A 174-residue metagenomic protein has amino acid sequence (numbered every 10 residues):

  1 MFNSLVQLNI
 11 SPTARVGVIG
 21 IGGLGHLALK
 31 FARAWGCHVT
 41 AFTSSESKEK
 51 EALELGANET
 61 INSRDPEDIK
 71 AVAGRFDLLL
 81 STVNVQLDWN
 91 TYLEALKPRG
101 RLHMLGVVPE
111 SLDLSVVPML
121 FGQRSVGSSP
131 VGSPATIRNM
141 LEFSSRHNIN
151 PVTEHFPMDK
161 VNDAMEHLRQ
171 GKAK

Functional and structural regions predicted by a protein language model:
M1-W35: Short internal alpha-helix immediately C-terminal to a glycine-rich phosphate-binding loop in Rossmann-like
N9-I10, A95-K97: A generic alpha-to-beta junction signature in SAM-dependent methyltransferases
V18-I21, R33-T91: Adenosine-nucleotide cofactor-binding segment
G22, S45, V108, G132: Residues in the short beta-alpha loop(s) of Rossmann-like NAD(P)-binding domains
N90-A95, S115-V116: A short acidic, amphipathic alpha-helical/loop segment
G100-R101: Glycine-centered, small-residue-biased loops immediately flanking beta-strands in adenine/cofactor-binding cores
G106-Q123, P134-E142: Rossmann-fold NAD(P)-binding glycine/threonine-rich loop
P134-K174: C-terminal hydrophobic helical "lid"/dimerization subdomain of Rossmann-like NAD(P)H-dependent oxidoreductases
